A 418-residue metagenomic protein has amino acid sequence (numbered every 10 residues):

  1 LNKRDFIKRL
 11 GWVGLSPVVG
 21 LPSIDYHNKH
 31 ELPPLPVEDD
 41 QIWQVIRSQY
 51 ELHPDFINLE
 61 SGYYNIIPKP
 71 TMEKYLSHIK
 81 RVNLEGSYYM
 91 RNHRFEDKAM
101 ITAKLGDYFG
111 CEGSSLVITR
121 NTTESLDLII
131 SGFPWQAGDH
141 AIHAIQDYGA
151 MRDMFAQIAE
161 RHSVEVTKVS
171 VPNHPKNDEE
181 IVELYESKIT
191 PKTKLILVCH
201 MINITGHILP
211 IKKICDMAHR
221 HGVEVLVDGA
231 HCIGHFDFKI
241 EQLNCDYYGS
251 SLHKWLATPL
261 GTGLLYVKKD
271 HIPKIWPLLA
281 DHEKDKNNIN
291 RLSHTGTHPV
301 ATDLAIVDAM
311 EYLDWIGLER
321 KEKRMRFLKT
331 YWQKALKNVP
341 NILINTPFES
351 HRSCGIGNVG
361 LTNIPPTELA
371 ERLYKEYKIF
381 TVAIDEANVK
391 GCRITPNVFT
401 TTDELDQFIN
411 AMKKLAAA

Functional and structural regions predicted by a protein language model:
L1-N2: N-terminal secretory signal peptides
D5-A418: Pyridoxal 5′-phosphate
